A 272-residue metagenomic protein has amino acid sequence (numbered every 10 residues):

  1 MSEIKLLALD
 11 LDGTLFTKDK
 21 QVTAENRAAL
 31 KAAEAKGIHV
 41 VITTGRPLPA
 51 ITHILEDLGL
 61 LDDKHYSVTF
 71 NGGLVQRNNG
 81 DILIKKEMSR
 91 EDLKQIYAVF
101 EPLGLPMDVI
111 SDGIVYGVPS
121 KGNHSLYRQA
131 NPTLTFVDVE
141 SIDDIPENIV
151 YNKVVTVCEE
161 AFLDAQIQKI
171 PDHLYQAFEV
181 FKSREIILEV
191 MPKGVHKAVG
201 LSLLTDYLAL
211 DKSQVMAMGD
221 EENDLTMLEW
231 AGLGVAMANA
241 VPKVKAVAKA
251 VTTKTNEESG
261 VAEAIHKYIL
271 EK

Functional and structural regions predicted by a protein language model:
S2-L6, T23, E189-K272: Mg2+-dependent phosphoryl-transfer enzymes with acidic/Ser/Thr/Gly-rich catalytic loops
E3-D19: Asp-based phosphoryl-transfer active-site loop
A24-H124: Active-site phosphate-binding/coordination module
N26, I51-L55, Q166, I170 (+3 more regions): Hydrophobic packing residues within well-ordered alpha-helices of enzyme cores
G37-V41, D63-H65, K153, S213-Q214 (+1 more regions): Short active-site oxyanion
V41, V68, D108, F181 (+2 more regions): Structural detector of well-ordered beta-strand residues that form the stable sheet scaffold of enzyme domains
L58, D63, N71, L174-Q176 (+2 more regions): Short, structured coil segments at secondary-structure junctions
V99, L103-M218: Conserved acidic, metal-coordinating active-site core of Asp-based, Mg2+-dependent phosphoryl-transfer enzymes
